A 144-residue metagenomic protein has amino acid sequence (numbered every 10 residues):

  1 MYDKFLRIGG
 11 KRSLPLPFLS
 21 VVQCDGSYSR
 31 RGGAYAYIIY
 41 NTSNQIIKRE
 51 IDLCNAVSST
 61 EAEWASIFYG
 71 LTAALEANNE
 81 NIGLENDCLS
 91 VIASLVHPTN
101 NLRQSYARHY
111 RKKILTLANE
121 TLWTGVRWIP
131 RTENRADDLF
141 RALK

Functional and structural regions predicted by a protein language model:
Y2-E61, T72-E76, A142: RNase H-like nuclease fold core
R31, Y69-R141: RNase H catalytic domain
E63, I67: Short, conserved alpha-helix that lines the donor NDP-sugar binding/gating region of sugar-transfer enzymes
